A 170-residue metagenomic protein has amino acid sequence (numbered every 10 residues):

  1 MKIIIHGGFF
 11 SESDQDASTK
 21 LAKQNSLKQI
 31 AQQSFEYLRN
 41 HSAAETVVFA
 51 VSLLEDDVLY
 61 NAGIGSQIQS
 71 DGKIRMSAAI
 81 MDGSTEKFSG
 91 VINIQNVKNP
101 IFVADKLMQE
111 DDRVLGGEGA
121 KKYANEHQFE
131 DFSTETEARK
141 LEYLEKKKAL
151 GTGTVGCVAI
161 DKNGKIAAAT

Functional and structural regions predicted by a protein language model:
M1-T170: Alpha/propeptide regions of enzymes that mature by internal proteolysis
